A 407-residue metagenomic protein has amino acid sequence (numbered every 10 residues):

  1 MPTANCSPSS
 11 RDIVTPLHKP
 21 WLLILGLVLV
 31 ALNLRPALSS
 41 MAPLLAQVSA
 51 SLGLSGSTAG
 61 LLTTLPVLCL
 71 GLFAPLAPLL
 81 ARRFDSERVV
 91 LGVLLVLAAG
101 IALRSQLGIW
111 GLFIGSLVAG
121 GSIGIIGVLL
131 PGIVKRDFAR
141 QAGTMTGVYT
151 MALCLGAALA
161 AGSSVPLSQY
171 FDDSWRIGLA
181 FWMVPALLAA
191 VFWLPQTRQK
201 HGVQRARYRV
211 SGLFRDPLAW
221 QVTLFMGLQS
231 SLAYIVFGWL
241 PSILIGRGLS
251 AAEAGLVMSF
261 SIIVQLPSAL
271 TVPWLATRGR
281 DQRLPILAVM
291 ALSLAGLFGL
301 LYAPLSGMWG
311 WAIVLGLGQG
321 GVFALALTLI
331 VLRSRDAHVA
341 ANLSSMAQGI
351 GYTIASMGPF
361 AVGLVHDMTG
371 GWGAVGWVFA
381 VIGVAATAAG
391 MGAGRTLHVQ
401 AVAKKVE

Functional and structural regions predicted by a protein language model:
S39, V67-P75, A157-A158, I262-L270 (+1 more regions): Residue-level signature of mid-helix packing/kink "hotspots" within the transmembrane helices of 12-pass Major
A42, P217-S259, I263-A269: Extracytoplasmic gate region of multi-pass secondary transporters
L72-W110: Conserved MFS/SLC helix-loop-helix module at the cytosolic interface between two early adjacent transmembrane helices
F73-D85, S268-D281: Helix-to-loop junctions at the C-terminal end of transmembrane segments in multipass secondary transporters
I109, R140-T197: Helix-loop-helix hairpin linking two adjacent transmembrane segments in secondary transporters
S116-M151: Cytoplasmic helix-loop-helix junction between adjacent transmembrane helices in 12-TM secondary transporters
I125-F138, G321-R335: Intracellular juxtamembrane helix-capping segments at the cytosolic ends of symmetry-related transmembrane helices
S334-G373, F379, G390: A late C-terminal transmembrane helix in Major Facilitator Superfamily
